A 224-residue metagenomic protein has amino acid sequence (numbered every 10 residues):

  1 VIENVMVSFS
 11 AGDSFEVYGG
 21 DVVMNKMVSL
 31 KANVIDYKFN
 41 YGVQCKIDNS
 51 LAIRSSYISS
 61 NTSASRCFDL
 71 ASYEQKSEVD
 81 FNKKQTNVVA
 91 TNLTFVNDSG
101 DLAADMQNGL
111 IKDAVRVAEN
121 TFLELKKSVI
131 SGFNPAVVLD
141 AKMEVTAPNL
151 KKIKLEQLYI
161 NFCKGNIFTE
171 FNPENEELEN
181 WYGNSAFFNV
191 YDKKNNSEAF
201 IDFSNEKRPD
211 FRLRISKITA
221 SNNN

Functional and structural regions predicted by a protein language model:
V1-G12, E16-N224: Extracellular beta-rich repeat passengers
